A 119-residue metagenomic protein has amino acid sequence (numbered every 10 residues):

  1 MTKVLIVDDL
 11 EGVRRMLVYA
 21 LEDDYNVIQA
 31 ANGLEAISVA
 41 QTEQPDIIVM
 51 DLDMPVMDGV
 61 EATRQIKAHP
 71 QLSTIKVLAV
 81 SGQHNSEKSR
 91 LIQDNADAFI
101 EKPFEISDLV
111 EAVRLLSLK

Functional and structural regions predicted by a protein language model:
I6-D8, A30, I48: Conserved sequence signature across two-component system core domains
E11-I28: Two-component/phosphorelay signaling modules centered on CheY-like receiver
N32-E35, D58-R64: Acidic catalytic/metal-coordinating carboxylates
E43-V49: Active-site beta3 strand of CheY-like receiver
M54: Receiver (REC) domain active-site loop signature in two-component systems and cognate sites in sensor histidine kinases
E61, Q83-I100, E111-R114: Alpha4 helix (beta4-alpha4-beta5 surface) of REC/receiver domains from two-component response regulators
E105: Receiver (REC) domain switch/active-site region of two-component response regulators
